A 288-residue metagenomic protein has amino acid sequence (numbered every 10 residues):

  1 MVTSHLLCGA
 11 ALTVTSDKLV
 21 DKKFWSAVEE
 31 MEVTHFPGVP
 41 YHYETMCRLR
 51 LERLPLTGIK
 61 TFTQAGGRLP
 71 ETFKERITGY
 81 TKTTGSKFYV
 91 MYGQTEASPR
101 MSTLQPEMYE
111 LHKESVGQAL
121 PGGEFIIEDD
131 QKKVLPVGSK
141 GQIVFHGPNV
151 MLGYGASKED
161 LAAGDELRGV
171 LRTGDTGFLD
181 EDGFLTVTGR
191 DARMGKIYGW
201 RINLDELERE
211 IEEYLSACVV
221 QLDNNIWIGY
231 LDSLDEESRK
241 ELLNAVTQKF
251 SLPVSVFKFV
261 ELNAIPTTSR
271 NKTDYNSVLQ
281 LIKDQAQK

Functional and structural regions predicted by a protein language model:
M1-H35, L120: Conserved AMP-binding/adenylation subdomain of ANL enzymes
A10, V33-G38, C47-H112, E124: Gly/Ser/Thr-rich phosphate-binding loop
G66, G93, G117, D175 (+1 more regions): Active-site glycine-centered loops adjacent to acidic/histidine catalytic or metal-binding residues that shape
R68, S102-L104, E110-A156: Adenylate-forming AMP-binding core of the ANL superfamily, especially NRPS adenylation
G138, Q142-D205, Q221: Conserved ATP-binding/catalytic segment of the ANL
G174, M194, E210-D232: C-terminal boundary motif of the adenylate-forming
G195, A245-K288: Conserved C-terminal "lid"/linker of ANL adenylate-forming enzymes
D235-L242: Short, conserved charged micro-motifs
